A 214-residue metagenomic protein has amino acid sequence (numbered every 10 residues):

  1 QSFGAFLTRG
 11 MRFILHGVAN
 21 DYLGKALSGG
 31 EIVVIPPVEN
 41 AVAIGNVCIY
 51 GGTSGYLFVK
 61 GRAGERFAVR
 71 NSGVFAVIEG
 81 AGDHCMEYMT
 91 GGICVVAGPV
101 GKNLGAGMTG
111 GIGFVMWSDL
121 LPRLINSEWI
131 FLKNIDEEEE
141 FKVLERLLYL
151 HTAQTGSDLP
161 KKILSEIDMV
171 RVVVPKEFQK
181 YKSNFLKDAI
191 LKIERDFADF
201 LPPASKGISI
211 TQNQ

Functional and structural regions predicted by a protein language model:
Q1-Q214: Long, distal/terminal scaffolding or interaction modules with repetitive or compositionally biased sequence
